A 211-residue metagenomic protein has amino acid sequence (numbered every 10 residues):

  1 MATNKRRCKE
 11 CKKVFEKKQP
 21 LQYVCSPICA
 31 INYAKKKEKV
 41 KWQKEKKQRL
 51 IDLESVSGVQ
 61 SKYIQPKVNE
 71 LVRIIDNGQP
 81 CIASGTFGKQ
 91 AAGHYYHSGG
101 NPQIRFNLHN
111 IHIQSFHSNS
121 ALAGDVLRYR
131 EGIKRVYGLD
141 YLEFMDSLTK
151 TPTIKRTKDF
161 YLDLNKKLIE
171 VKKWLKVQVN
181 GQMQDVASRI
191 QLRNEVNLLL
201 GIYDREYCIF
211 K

Functional and structural regions predicted by a protein language model:
M1-K67, I154-K211: A boundary/linker detector
C11, I28-C29, S84-T86, S118: Short Cys/His-rich metal-coordination motifs, predominantly Zn2+-binding knuckles/fingers
P20-C25, K36-Q43, A91-S98, V126-G132: Short cysteine/histidine-rich zinc-coordinating motifs and their immediately flanking basic loops
C29-K35, N110-Y141: Short Cys/His-centered divalent metal-binding micro-motifs
Y63, K67-A83: Short, well-structured hydrophobic secondary-structure segments
R73, I82-I113, L122: Histidine-centered nuclease catalytic patch
Y96, L108, S120, K150 (+3 more regions): Charged, low-complexity intrinsically disordered segments
M145: Catalytic cores of secreted/periplasmic lytic hydrolases that degrade extracellular macromolecules
